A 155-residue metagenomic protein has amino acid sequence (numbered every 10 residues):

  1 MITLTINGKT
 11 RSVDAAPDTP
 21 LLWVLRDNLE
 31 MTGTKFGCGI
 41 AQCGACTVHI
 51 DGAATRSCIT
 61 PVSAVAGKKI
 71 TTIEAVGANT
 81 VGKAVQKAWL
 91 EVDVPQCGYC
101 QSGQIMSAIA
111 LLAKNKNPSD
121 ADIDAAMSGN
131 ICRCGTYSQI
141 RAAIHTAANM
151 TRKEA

Functional and structural regions predicted by a protein language model:
M1-A155: Signature of N-terminal electron-transfer/Fe-S-associated modules in redox systems
